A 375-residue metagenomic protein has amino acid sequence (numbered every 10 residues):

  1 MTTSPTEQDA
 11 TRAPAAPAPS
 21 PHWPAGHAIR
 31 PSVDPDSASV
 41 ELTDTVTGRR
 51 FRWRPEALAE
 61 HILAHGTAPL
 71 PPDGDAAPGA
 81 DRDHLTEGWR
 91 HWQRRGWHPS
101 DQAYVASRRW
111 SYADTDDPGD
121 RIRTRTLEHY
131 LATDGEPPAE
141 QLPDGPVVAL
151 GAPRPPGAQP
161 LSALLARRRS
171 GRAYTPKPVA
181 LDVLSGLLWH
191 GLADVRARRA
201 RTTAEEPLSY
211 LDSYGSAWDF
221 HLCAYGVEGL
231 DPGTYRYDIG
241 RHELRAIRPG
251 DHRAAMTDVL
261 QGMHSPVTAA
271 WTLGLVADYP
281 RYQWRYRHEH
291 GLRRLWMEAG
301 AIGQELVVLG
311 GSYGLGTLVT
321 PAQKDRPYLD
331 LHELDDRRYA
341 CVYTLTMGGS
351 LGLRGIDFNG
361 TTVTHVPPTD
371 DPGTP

Functional and structural regions predicted by a protein language model:
M1-T272, P280, W284, Q323-P375: N-terminal accessory segments that position/regulate proteins before the catalytic core
L187, F220, A269-L273, A277-Y279 (+1 more regions): Small-aliphatic-rich amphipathic alpha-helix that forms the alpha element of a beta-alpha
